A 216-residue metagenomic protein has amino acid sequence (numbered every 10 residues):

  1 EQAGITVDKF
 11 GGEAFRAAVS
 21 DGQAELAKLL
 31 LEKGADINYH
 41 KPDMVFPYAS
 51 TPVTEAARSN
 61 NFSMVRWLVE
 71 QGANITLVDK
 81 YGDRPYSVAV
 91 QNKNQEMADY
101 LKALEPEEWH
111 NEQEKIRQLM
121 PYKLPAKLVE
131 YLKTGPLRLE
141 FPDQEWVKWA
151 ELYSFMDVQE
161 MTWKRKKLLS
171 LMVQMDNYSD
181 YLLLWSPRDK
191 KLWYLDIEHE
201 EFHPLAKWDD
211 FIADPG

Functional and structural regions predicted by a protein language model:
E1-T6, K28-I37, R66-N74, Y100-P106: Ankyrin repeat domain, specifically the short helix-to-loop turn at the C-terminus of the second helix of each repeat
T6-A17, H40-V53, V78-R84: Ankyrin-repeat boundary/"N-cap" motif
E25-L26, S63-M64, E96-M97: Conserved ankyrin/ankyrin-like repeat signature
Y81-D83, S87-L184: A surface-exposed partner-binding patch
D189-A213: A short, surface-exposed interaction/processing loop segment used at functional sites
